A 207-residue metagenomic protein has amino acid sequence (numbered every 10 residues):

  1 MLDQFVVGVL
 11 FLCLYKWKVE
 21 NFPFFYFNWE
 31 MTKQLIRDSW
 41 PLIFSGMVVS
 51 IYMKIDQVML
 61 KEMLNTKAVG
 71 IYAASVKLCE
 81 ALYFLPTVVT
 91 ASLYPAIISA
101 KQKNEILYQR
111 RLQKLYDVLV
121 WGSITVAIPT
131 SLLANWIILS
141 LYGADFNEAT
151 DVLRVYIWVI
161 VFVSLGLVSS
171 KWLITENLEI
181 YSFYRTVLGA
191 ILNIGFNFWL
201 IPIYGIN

Functional and structural regions predicted by a protein language model:
M1-K16, L35, V76, R111-L132 (+3 more regions): Short alpha-helical transmembrane segments in multi-pass integral membrane proteins
M1-V9, I180, V187-N207: Membrane-interface helix-loop junctions in multi-pass transport and translocation proteins
Q4, Q34, D38-S50, K54 (+10 more regions): Residue-level signature of transmembrane alpha-helical cores of multipass secondary-active transporters and flippases
V9-M53, A96-R110: Interhelical loop/hinge segments that connect adjacent transmembrane helices in multipass membrane
M47-A81, S99, W136-A144, I203: Helix-terminus/linker motif at the lipid-water interface of multi-pass membrane proteins
T66, I106, S131-V161: Interfacial segments at transmembrane-helix termini and the short loops linking adjacent helices
C79-E105, Q109, L115, W172-T175: Helix-loop junctions and terminal segments of transmembrane helices in multi-pass membrane transport/translocation
I157-V187: Membrane-interface junctions at transmembrane-helix termini in multi-pass inner-membrane proteins
